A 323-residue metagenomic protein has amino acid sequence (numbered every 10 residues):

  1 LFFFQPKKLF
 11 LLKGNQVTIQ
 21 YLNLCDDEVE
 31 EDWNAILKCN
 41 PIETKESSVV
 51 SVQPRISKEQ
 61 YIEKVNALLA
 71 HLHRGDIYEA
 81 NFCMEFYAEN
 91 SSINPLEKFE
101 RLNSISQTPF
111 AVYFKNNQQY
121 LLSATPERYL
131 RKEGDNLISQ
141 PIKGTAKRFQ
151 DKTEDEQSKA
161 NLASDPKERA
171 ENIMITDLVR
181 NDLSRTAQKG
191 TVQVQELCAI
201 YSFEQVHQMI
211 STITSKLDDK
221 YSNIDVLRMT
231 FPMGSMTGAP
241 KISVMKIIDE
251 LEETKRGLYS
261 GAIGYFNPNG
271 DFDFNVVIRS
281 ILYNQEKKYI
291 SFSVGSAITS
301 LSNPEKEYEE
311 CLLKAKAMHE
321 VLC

Functional and structural regions predicted by a protein language model:
L1-C323: Extended alpha-helical targeting/anchoring segments, especially N-terminal organellar/secretory targeting helices
